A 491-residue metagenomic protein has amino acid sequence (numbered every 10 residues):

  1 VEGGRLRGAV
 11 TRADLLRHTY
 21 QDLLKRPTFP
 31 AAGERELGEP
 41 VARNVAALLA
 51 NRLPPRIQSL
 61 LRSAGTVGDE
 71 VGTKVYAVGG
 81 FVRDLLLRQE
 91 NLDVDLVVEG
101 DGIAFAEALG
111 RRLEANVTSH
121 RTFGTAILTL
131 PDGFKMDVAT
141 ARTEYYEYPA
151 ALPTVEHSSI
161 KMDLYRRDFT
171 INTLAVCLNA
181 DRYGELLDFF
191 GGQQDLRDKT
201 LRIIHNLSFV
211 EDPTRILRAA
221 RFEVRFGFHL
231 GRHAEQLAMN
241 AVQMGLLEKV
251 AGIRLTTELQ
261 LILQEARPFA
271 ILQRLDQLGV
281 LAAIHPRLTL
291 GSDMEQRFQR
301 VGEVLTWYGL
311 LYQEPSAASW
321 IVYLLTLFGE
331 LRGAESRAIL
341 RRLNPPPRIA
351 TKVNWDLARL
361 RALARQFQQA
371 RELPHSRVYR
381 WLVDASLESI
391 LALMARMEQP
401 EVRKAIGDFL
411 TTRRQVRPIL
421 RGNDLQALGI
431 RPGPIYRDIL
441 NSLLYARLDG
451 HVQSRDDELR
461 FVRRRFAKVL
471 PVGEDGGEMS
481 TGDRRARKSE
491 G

Functional and structural regions predicted by a protein language model:
V1-G491: Catalytic cores of the polymerase beta-like nucleotidyltransferase superfamily and closely associated nucleotide
